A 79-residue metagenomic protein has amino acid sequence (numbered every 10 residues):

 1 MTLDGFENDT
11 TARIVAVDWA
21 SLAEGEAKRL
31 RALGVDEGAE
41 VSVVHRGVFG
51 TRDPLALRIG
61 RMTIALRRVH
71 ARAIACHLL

Functional and structural regions predicted by a protein language model:
M1-L3, H77: Cytosolic, membrane-proximal regulatory domains of ion/volume homeostasis and mechanosensation machinery
T10-T11, V48-L79: C-terminal structural segments of small proteins and small subunits
R13-V17, S21: Exposed beta-strand/loop interface patches that mediate assembly or binding
A23-R29, G50: Short alpha-helix capping/helix-loop boundary micro-motifs
